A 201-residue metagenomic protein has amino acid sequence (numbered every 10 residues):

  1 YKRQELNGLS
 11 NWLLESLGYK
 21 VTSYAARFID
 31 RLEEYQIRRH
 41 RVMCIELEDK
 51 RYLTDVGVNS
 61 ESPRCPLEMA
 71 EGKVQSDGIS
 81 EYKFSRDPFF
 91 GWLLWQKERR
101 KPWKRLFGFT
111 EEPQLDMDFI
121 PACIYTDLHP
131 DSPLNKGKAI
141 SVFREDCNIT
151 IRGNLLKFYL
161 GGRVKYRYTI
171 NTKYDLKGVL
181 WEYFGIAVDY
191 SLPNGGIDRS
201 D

Functional and structural regions predicted by a protein language model:
Y1: Conserved small/polar residues in nucleotide/adenosyl-binding loops
Q4-L6: Short, well-ordered alpha-helical segments
G8, W12-K83: Hydrophobic/aromatic-rich core segments of domains that either
S16-L17, F89-D201: N-terminal accessory/pre-domain segments preceding catalytic cores
I37, E46-K50, P88, L134 (+1 more regions): A short, structural micro-pattern
